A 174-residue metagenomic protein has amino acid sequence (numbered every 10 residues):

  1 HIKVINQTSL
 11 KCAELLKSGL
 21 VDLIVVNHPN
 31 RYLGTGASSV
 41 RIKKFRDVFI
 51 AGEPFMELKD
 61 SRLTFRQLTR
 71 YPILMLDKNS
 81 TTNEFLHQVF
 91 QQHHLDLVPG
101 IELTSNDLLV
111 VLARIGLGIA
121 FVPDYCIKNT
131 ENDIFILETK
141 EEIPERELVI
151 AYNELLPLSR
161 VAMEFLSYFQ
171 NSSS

Functional and structural regions predicted by a protein language model:
H1-L33, E102-L103: Central regulatory/effector-binding core of bacterial HTH transcription factors
A13, K17, F65, L109-V110: Short hydrophobic/charged patches on amphipathic alpha-helices used for structural packing and interfaces
K17-V26, D47, L95, A113-I119: Alpha-to-beta junction loops
N27-G34, N106-I136: A ligand-binding cleft/hinge motif common to bilobed small-molecule-binding domains
G36-I73: Flexible hinge/capping segments at coil-to-helix
S38-V48, D124, N132-E147: Short beta-strand->loop
E57, Y71-H93, L158-L166: Secondary-structure junction motif
I136-S174: A late-sequence structural motif
